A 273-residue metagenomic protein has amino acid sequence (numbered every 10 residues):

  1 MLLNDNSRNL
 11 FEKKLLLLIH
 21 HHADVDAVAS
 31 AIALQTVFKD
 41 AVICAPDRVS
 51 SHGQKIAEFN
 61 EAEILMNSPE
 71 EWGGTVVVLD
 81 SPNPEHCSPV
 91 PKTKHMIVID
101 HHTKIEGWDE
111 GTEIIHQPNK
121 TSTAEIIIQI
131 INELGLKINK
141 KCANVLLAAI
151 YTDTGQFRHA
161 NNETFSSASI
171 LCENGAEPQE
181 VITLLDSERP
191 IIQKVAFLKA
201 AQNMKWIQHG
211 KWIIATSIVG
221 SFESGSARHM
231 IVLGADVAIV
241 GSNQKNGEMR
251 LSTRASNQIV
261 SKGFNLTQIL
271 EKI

Functional and structural regions predicted by a protein language model:
M1-I273: Replace "Mg2+/Mn2+-dependent" with "divalent metal-dependent
